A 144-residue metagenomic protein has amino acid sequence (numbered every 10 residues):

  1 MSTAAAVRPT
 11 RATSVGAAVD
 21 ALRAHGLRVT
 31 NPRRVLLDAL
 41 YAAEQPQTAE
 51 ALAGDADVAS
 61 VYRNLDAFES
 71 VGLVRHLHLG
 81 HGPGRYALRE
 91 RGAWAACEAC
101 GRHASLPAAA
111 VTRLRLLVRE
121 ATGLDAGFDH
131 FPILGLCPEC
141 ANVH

Functional and structural regions predicted by a protein language model:
T3, L40-Y41, G54: Long C-terminal interaction/binding lobes of large macromolecular proteins
T3-V35: Short alpha-helical segments that sit at the start of domains
H25-L27, Y41-E44: Short helix-capping/hinge SLiMs at alpha-helix to coil transitions
R33-A43: Positively charged, polyanion-binding regions of nucleic-acid-associated proteins
P46-A53: Short acidic, hydrophobic short linear motifs in intrinsically disordered regions
D57-V58: Short coil turns linking two alpha-helices in DNA-binding domains
V61-G72: Basic amphipathic alpha-helical segments that dock to polyanions
V71-H144: Non-DNA-binding regulatory cores of transcription-related proteins, predominantly C-terminal effector-binding
